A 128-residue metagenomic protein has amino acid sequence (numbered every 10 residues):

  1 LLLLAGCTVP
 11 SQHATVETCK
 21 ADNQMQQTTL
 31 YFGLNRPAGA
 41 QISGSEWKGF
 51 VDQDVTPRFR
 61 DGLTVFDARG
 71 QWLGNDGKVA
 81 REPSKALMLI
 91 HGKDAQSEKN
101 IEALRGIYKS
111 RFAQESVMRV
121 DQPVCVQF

Functional and structural regions predicted by a protein language model:
L3-G6: C-terminal motif of bacterial Sec signal peptides marking the signal peptidase cleavage site
T8-P10: Bacterial signal peptide processing site
A14-M25: Glycine-rich, aromatic-bearing surface loops/beta-hairpins
N23-G44: Terminal, regulation- and interaction-focused segments at domain boundaries
N35-P37, G70, V126: Short, catalytically relevant binding-site loops at active-site mouths
G39-D52, S97-K109: Surface-exposed flexible segments
E46-S84, L89-A95: Mature extracytoplasmic domains of secretory-pathway proteins
V79-F128: Helix-rich interaction surfaces within compact, conserved domain-sized segments that mediate assembly or partner
